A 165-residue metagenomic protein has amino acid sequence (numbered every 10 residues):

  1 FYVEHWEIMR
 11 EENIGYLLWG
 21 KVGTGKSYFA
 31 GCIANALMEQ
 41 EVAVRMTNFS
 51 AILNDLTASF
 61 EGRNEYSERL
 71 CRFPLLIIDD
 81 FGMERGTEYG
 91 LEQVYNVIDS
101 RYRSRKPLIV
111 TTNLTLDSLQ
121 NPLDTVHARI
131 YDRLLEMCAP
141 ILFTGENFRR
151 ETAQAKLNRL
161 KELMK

Functional and structural regions predicted by a protein language model:
F1-R10: Pre-Walker A adenine-sensing motif
M9-A30: Walker A/P-loop nucleotide-binding motif
S27-E41: P-loop NTPase Walker A phosphate-binding motif
M38-F73, R85, E92: Short glycine-rich substrate-engagement loop in P-loop NTPases that contacts/grips substrate
V42-A43, R72-L75, S104-V110: Loop/turn-to-beta-strand initiation segments
L53-S59, F81-K165: Replace "adjacent to P-loop NTPase cores in ATP/GTP-dependent enzymes" with "adjacent to NTP-binding cores
